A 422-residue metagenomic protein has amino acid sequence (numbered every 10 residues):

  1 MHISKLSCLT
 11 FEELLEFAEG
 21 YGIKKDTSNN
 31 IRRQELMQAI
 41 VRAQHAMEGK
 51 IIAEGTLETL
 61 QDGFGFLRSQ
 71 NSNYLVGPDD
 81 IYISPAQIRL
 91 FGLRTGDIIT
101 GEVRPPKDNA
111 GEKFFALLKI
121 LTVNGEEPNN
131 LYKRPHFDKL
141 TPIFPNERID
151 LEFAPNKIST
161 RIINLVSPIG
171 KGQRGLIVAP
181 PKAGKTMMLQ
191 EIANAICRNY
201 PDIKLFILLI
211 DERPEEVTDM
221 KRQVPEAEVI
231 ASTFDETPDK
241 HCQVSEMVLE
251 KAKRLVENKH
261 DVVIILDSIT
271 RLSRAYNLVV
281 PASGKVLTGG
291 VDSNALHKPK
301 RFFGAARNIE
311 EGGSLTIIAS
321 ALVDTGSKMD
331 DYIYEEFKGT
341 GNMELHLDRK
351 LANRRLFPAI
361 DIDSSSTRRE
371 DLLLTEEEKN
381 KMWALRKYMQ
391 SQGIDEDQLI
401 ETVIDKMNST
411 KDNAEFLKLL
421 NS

Functional and structural regions predicted by a protein language model:
M1-M47: Basic helix-extension-helix modules of the SAP/HeH family
K5-L6, K25-S28, D108-E112, R369-L373: Short acidic, glycine/proline-enriched loop segments that cap or flank alpha-helices
N29-L131: N-terminal "pre-motor" subdomain/linker immediately upstream of P-loop NTPase catalytic cores
I40, G55-Q61, R68-N71, P85 (+14 more regions): Flexible glycine-/small-residue-rich
G49-A53, I158-I162, V248-K253, F302: Phosphate-interacting basic helix/loop segments used at nucleotide- and nucleic-acid interfaces
L93, D108-I177: P-loop NTP-binding catalytic core
G175, K182-T186, E191-S422: P-loop NTPase catalytic core
